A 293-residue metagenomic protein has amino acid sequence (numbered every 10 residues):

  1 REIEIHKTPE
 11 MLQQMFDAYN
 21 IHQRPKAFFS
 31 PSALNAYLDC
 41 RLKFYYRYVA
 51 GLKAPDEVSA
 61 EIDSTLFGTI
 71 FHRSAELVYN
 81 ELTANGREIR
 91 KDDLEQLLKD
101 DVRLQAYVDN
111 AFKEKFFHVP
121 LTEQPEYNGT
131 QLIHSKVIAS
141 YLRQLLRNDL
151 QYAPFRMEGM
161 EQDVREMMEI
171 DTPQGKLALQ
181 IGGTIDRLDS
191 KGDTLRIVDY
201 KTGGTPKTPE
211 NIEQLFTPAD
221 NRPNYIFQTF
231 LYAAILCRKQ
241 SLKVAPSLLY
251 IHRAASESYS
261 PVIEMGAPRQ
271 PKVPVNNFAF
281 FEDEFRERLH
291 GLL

Functional and structural regions predicted by a protein language model:
R1-E81, H290-L293: C-terminal, charged and often intrinsically disordered regions of DNA end-processing helicases and nucleases
Q14-A33, V49-E61, T83-L97, F116-L132 (+2 more regions): Glycine- and acidic
K26, L34-L42, S59-I70, Q96 (+8 more regions): Secondary-structure capping and boundary motifs in well-ordered enzyme cores
C40, F71, L142, R187 (+3 more regions): Hydrophobic, well-ordered secondary-structure elements that form the walls of internal hydrophobic environments
C40-K53, N110-F117, L195-N211, Y259-I263 (+1 more regions): Active-site-adjacent bridging/hinge elements
R73-E169, S260-I263, R269-N276, L289: A non-catalytic, helix-rich entry segment at domain boundaries
G159-K239: Non-catalytic protein-protein interaction segments used by genome-maintenance enzymes to assemble and couple activities
N221-R222, L231-L293: Metal-dependent nuclease catalytic regions and adjoining charged, substrate-binding loops involved in nucleic-acid end
